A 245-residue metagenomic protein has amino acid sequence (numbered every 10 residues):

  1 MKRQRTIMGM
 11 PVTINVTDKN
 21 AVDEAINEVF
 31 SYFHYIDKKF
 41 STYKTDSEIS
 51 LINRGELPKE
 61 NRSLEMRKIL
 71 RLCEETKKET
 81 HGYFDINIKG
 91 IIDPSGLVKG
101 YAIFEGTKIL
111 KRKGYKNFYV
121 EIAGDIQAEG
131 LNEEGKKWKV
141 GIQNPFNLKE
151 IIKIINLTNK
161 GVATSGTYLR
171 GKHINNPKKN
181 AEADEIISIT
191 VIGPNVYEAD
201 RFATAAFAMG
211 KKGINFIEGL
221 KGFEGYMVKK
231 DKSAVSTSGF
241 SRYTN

Functional and structural regions predicted by a protein language model:
M1-N245: Mature catalytic core of soluble alpha/beta enzymes
